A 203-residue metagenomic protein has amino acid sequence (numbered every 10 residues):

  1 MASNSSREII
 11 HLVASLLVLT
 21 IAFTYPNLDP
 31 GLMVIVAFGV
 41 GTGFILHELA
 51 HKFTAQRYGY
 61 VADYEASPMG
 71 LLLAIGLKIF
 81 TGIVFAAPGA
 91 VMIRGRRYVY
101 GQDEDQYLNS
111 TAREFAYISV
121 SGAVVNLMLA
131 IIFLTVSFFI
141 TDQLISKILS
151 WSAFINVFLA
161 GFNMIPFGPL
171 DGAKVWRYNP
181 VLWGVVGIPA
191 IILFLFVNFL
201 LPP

Functional and structural regions predicted by a protein language model:
M1-P203: Hydrophobic transmembrane alpha-helices and their immediate loop junctions in multi-pass integral membrane proteins
